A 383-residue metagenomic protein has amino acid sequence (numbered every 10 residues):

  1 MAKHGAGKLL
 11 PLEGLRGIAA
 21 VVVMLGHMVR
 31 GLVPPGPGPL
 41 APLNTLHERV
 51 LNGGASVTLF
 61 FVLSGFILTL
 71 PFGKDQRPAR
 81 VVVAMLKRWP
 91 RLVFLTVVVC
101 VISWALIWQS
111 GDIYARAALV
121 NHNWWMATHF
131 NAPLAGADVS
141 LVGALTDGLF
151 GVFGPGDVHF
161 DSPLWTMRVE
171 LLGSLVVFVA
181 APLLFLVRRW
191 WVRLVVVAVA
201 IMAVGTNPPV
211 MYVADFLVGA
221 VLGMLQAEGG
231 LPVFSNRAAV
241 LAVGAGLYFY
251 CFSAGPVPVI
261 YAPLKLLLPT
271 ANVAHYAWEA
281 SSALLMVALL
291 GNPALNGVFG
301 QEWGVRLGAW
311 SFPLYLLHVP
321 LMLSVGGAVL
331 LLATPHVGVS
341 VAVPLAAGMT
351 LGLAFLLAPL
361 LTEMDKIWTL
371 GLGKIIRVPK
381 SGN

Functional and structural regions predicted by a protein language model:
M1-P11: Short, Lys/Arg-rich, polar N-terminal cytosolic tail immediately upstream of the first transmembrane signal-anchor
A2-K3, L106, G229-G230, F234 (+2 more regions): C-terminal "closing" transmembrane helix and its immediate cytosolic amphipathic cap in multi-pass membrane proteins
L10-G73, V93-T96, P209, L285-V287 (+3 more regions): Functionally critical transmembrane alpha-helices in membrane proteins and complexes, commonly lining
T45, R49, V97-L171, A283: Membrane-interface helix-loop-helix regions
G54-V57, F72-A135, R306-L317, M322 (+4 more regions): Transmembrane alpha-helical segments and their boundary/interface "anchor" motifs in multi-pass integral membrane
T69-R77, A105-S110, A180-R189, A220-G230 (+4 more regions): Structural signal for the C-terminal ends of transmembrane alpha-helices and the immediately following loop
L171-A200, L225-N236, T334-G338: Solvent-exposed interhelical
M211-R306: Alpha-helical transmembrane segments and terminal signal-anchor/GPI-anchor hydrophobic tails, characterized by long
